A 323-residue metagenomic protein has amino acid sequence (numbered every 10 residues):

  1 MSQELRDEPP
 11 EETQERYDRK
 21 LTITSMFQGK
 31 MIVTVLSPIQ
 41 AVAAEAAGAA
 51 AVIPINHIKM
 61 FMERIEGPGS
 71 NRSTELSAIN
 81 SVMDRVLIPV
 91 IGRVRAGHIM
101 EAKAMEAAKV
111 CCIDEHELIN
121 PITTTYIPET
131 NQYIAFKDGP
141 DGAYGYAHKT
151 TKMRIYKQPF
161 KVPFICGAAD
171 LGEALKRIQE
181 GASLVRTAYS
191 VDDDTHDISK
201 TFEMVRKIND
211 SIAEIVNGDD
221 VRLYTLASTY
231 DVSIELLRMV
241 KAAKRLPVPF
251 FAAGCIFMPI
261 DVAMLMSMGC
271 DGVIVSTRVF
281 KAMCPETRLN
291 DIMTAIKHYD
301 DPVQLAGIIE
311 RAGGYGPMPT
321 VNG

Functional and structural regions predicted by a protein language model:
S2-G323: Alpha/beta enzyme core
